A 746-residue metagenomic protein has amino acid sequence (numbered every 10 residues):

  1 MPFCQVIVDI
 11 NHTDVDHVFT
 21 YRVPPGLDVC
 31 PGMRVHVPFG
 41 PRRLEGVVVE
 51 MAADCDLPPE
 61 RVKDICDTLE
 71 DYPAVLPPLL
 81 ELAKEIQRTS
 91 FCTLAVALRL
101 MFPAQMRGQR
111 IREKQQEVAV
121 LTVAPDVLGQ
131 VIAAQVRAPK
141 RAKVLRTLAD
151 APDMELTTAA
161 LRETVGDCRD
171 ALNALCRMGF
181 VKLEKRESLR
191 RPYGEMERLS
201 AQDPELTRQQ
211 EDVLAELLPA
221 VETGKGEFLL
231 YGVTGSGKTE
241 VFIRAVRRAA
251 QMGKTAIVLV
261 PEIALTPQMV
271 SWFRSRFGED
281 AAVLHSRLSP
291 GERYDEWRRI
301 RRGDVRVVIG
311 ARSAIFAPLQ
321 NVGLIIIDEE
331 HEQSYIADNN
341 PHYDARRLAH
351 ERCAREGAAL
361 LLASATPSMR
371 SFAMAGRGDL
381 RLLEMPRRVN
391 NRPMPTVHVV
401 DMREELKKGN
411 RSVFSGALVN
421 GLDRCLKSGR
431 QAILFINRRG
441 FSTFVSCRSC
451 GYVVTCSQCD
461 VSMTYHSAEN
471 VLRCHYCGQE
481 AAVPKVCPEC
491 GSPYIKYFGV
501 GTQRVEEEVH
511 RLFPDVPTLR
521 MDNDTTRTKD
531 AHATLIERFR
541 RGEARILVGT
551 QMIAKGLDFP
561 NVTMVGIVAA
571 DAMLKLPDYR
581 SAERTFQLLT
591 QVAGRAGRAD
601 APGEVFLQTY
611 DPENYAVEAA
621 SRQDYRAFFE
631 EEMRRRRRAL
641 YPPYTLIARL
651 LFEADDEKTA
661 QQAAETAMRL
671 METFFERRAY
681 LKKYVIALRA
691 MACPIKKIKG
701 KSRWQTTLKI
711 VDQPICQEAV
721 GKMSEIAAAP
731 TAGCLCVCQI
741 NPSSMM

Functional and structural regions predicted by a protein language model:
M1-F3, D16, G429, P602 (+3 more regions): A general secondary-structure signal for short beta-strands and their flanking turns/coil in non-transmembrane regions
M1-S364, G376-R392, F674, Y680 (+4 more regions): Accessory, non-ATPase domains that flank or precede helicase/AAA+ motor cores in DNA-metabolism machines
Y21, K63-I65, V399-V400, V413-L418 (+2 more regions): Short intrinsically disordered coil segments
K84-Q87, V419, E506, H510 (+3 more regions): Generic solvent-exposed, charged/amphipathic alpha-helical segments that serve as macromolecular interface scaffolds
A201-T207, E211, T223-Q661, C693 (+3 more regions): Inter-lobe coupling/hinge segments of SF2-like helicase ATPases
Q661-L688: Short amphipathic alpha-helix segments
Q662, K699, E718-A719: Short conserved micro-motifs at the rims of enzyme active sites and ligand-binding pockets
R689-G700: Short beta-strand/turn "edge" motifs
